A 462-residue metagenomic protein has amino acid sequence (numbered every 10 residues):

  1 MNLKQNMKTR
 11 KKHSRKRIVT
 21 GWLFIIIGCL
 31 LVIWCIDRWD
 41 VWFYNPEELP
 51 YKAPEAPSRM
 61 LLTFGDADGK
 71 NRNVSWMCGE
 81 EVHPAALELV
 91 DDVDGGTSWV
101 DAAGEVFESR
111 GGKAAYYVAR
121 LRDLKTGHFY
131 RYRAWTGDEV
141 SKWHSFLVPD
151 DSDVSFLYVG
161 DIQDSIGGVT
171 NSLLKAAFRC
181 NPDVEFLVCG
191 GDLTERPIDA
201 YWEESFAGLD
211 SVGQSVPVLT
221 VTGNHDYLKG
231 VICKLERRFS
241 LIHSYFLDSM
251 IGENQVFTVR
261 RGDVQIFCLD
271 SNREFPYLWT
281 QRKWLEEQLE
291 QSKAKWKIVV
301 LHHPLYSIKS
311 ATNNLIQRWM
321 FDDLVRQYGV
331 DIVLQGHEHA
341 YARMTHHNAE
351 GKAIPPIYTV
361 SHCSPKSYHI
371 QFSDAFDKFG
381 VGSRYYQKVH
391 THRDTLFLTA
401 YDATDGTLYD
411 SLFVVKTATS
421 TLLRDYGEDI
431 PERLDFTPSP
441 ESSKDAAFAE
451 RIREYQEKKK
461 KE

Functional and structural regions predicted by a protein language model:
N2-Y158, T391-E462: Acidic, histidine-bearing metal-coordination/catalytic regions of metal-dependent phosphoesterases
G95-Y116, F156-S172, L228-K229, H243-L247 (+5 more regions): Acidic/histidine-rich helix-loop elements that form or flank divalent-metal/phosphate-binding sites at the catalytic
V118-L121, F129-S145, Y201-K293, M320-F321 (+2 more regions): Extended active-site neighborhood of metal-dependent phosphoesterases/phosphodiesterases
E139-G190, E195: An acidic-aromatic substrate-binding cleft motif
S152-S155, P182-L187, G213-L219, R261-Q265 (+4 more regions): Loop/turn elements at helix/coil->beta-strand transitions in domains of secreted/extracellular proteins
Y158-G160, F186-D192, V218-N224, L269-D270 (+3 more regions): Active-site neighborhood of phospho(di)ester-bond hydrolases with catalytic His/Asp-centered motifs
S292-V333, I354, H369: Active-site-proximal segments of metal-dependent phosphoesterases and phosphodiesterases across multiple
